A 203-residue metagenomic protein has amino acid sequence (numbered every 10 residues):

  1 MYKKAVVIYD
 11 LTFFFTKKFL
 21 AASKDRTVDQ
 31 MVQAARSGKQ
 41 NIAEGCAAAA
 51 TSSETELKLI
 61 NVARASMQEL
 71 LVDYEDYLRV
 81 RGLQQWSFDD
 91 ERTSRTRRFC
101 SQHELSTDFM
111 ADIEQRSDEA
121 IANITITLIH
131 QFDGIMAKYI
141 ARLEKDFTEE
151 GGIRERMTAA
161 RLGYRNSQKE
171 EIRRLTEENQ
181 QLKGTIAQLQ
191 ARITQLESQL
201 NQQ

Functional and structural regions predicted by a protein language model:
M1-Q203: Amphipathic alpha-helical assembly/interaction segments
